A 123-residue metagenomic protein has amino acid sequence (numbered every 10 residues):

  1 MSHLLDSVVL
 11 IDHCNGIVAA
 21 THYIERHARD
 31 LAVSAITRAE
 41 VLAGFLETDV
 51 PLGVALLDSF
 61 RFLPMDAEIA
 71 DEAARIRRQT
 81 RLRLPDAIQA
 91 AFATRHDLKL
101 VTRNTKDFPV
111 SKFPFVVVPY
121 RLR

Functional and structural regions predicted by a protein language model:
M1-V33, L42-D58, L122-R123: Short, well-structured N-terminal submotif of metal-dependent ribonuclease cores
L5, V33, P64, L84 (+1 more regions): Short beta-strand scaffold positions
D6-S7, V41, A73, A93 (+1 more regions): Generic structural signal for small/hydrophobic residues in well-ordered secondary structure, especially within
V9-L10, T37, I69, I88-Q89 (+1 more regions): Alpha-helix capping/helix-boundary segments
G16-I17, G44-F45, I76, S111-P114: Residue-level signal for well-ordered alpha-helical positions
S59-Q79: Acidic catalytic patch
A90, T94-R123: Acidic, PIN/NYN-like endoribonuclease modules and their adjacent C-terminal/linker elements
